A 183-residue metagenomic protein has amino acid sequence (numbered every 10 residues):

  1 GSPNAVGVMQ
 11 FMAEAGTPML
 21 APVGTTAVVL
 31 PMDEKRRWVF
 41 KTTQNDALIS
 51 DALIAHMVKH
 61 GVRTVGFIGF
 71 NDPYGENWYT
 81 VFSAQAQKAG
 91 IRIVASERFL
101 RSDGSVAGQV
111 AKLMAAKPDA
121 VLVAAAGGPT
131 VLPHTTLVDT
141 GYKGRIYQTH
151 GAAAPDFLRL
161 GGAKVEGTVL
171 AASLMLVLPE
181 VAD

Functional and structural regions predicted by a protein language model:
G1-P3, D46-A47, G127-G128, A152-A153: Short beta->alpha connector loops
G1-S2, G24-T25, F70, G151: Short, ordered loop/turn segments at secondary-structure junctions
N4-A21, M32-E34, T135-R145: Extracytoplasmic "Venus flytrap"/periplasmic binding protein-like
T17, R37, I91-R92, G144-R145 (+1 more regions): A structural micro-motif
M19, V39, V65, I146-Y147: Hydrophobic/aromatic residues located in beta-strands of well-ordered beta-sheets within soluble catalytic
L20, T26-A27, R101, K143-V165: Venus flytrap/periplasmic-binding-protein-like
T26-V28, R36-G141, R159, V177-D183: Extracellular/periplasmic Venus flytrap/periplasmic-binding protein
W38-K41, A163-M175: Rossmann-fold dehydrogenase core element
